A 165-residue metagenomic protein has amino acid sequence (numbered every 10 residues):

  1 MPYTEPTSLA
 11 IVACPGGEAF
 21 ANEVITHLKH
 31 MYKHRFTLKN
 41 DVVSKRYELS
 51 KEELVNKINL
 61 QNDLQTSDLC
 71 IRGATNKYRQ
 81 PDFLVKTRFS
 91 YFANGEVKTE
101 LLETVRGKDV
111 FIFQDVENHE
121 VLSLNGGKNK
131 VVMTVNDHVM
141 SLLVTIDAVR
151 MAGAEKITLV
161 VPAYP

Functional and structural regions predicted by a protein language model:
M1-P165: PRPP-associated nucleotide enzymes
